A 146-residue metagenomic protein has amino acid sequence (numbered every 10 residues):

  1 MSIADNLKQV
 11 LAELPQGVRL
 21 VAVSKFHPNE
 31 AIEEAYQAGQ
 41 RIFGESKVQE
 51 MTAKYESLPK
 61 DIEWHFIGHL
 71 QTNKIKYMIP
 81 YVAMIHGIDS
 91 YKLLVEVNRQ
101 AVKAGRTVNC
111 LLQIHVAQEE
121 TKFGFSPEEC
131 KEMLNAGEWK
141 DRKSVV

Functional and structural regions predicted by a protein language model:
M1-V146: Conserved alpha/beta-domain cores
